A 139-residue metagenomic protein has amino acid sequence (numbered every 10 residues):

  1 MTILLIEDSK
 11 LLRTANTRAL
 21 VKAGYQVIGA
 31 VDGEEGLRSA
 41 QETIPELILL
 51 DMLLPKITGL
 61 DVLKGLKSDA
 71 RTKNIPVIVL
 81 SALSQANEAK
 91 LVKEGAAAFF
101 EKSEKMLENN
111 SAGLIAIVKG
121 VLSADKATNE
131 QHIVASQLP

Functional and structural regions predicted by a protein language model:
E7: Conserved acidic carboxylate
T14-R18, K22: Charged docking surfaces used in two-component/phosphorelay signaling
G24-V31, S39: Short hydrophobic/Thr-rich beta-strand motif most characteristic of the beta2 strand and flanking loop of CheY-like
D32-E35, T58-K64: Acidic catalytic/metal-coordinating carboxylates
T43-L49, L54: Active-site beta3 strand of CheY-like receiver
P55, K73: The feature encodes the CheY-like receiver
D61, L83-I117: Alpha4 helix (beta4-alpha4-beta5 surface) of REC/receiver domains from two-component response regulators
